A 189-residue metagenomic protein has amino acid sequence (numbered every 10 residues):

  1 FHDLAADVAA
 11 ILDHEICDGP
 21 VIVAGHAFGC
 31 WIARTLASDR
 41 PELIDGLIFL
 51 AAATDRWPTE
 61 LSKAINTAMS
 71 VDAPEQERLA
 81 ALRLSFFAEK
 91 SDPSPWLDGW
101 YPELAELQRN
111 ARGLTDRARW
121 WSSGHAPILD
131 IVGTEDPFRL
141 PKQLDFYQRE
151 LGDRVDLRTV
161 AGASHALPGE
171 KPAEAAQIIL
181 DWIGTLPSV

Functional and structural regions predicted by a protein language model:
F1-A24, Q177: Active-site loop/oxyanion-hole signature of alpha/beta-hydrolase fold enzymes
G25-G29, A33: Gly/Ala-rich beta-loop-alpha elbow adjacent to hydrolase catalytic centers
R34-S38, I44-A73: Flexible "cap/lid" loop of the alpha/beta hydrolase fold
W57-K63, S70-A126: Conserved alpha/beta-hydrolase catalytic His-Asp/Glu region
L129-A163: Conserved loop-alpha-helix segment in the C-terminal half of the alpha/beta-hydrolase fold that carries the catalytic
A163-P172, A176: Catalytic histidine-centered segment of alpha/beta-hydrolase-like enzymes
I179-V189: Short, hydrophobic alpha-helical segments
